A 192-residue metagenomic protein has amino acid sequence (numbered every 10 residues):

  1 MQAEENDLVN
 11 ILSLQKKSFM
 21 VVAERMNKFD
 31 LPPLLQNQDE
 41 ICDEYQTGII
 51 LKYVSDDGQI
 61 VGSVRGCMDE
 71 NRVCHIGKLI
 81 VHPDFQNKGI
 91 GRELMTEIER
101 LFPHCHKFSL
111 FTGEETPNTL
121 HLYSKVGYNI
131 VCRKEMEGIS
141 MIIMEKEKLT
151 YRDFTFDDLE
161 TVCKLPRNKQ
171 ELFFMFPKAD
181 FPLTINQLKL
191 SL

Functional and structural regions predicted by a protein language model:
E4-K28, K148-L190: A short, well-structured alpha-helix characteristic of acyl/acetyltransferase catalytic modules
D39-K52, L190-L192: A short helix-loop-beta-strand connector motif used in the catalytic cores of GNAT acetyltransferases and, in some
K52, Q59-M68, H75-I80: Conserved beta-strand in the GNAT
L79-Q86, T112-E114: A short, internal acetyl-CoA/4′-phosphopantetheine-binding micro-motif in the GNAT/acyltransferase core
F85, G89-E97: Conserved acetyl-CoA pyrophosphate-binding loop and the N-cap/start of the following alpha-helix in GNAT-like
R92-E93, R100, E115-R133: Conserved active-site alpha-helix within GNAT-family acetyltransferase domains
M95, L101-E114: Conserved GNAT acetyl-CoA-binding A-motif
C105, F111, M136-K148: Terminal substrate-recognition subdomain of acyl/acetyltransferases
